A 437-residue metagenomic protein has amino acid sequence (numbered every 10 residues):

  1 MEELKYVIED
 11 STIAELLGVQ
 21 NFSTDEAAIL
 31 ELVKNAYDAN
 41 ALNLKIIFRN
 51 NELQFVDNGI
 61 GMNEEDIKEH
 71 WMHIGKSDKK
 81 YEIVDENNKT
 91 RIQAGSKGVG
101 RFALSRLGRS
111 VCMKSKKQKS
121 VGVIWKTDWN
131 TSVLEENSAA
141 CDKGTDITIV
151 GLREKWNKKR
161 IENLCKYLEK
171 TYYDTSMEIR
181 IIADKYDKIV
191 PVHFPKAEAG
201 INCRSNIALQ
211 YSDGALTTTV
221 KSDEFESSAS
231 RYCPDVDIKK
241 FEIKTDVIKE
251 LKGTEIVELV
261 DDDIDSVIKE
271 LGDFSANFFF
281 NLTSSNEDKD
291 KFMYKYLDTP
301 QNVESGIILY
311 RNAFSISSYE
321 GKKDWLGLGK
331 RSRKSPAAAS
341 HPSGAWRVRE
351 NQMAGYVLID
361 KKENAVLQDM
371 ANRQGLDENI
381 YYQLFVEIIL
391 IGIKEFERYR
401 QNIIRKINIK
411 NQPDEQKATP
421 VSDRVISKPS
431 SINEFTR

Functional and structural regions predicted by a protein language model:
M1, W156, T254-T436: Charged regulatory segments coupled to nucleotide-binding catalytic modules in large multidomain enzymes
M1-K166, K170-T175, Y186, R437: GHKL (Bergerat-fold) ATPase N-terminal catalytic module, capturing the glycine-rich phosphate-binding loop and acidic
L30, Y81-V84, M177-D187, N402-K417: Short glycine-rich, low-complexity/disordered patches
N43-K45, E52, S110, D146 (+4 more regions): Beta-sheet entry/capping signal
N63, I189-P191, S317: A sequence-level detector of short linear motifs
T127-L134, A139-A140, H193-C203, G321-L326: A short, sequence-level motif marking secondary-structure junctions
D142-E304: Glycine/threonine-rich ATP-lid/beta-loop region of ATP-binding domains
